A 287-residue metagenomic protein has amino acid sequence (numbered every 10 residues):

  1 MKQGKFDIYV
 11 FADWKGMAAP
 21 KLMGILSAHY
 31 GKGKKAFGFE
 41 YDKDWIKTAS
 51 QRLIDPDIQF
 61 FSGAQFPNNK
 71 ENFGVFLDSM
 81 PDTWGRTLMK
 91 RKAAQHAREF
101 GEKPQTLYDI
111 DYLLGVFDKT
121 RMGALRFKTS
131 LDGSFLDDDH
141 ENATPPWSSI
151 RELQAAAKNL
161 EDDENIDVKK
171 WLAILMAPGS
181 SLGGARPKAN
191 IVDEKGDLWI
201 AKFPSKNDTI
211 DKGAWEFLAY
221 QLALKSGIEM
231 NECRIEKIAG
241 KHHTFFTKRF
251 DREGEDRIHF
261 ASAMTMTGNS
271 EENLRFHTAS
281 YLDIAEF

Functional and structural regions predicted by a protein language model:
M1-F287: Phosphate/dinucleotide-binding and metal-coordinating scaffold of catalytic cores in nucleotide-dependent enzymes
